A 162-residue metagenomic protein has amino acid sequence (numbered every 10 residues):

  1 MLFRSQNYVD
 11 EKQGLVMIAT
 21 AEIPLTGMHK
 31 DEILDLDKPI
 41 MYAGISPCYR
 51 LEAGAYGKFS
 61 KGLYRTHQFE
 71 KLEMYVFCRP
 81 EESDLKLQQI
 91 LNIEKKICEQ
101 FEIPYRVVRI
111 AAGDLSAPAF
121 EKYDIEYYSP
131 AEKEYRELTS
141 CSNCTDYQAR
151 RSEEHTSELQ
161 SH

Functional and structural regions predicted by a protein language model:
F3-S157: TRNA-recognition modules of translation machinery and tRNA-sensing kinases, especially anticodon-binding
E158-H162: Short "domain-exit" segments at the C-terminal end of structured domains
